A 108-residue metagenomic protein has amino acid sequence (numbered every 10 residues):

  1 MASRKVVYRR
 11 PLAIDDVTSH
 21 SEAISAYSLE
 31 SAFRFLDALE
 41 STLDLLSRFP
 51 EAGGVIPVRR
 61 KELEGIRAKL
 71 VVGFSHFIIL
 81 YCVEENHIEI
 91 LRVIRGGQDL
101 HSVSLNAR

Functional and structural regions predicted by a protein language model:
M1-A38, T42: Arg/Lys-rich, positively charged N-terminal/basic patches that mediate binding to nucleic acids
H20, F49, V103-N106: Residue-level signal for well-ordered alpha-helical positions
F33, G54-V58, S102: Short, hydrophobic secondary-structure boundary micro-motifs
S41-D44, R92: Generic alpha-helical structural context detector
L45-V72: A short, surface-exposed loop/turn module that caps and links secondary-structure elements
V71-R108: Enriched for short, Lys/Arg-rich terminal
